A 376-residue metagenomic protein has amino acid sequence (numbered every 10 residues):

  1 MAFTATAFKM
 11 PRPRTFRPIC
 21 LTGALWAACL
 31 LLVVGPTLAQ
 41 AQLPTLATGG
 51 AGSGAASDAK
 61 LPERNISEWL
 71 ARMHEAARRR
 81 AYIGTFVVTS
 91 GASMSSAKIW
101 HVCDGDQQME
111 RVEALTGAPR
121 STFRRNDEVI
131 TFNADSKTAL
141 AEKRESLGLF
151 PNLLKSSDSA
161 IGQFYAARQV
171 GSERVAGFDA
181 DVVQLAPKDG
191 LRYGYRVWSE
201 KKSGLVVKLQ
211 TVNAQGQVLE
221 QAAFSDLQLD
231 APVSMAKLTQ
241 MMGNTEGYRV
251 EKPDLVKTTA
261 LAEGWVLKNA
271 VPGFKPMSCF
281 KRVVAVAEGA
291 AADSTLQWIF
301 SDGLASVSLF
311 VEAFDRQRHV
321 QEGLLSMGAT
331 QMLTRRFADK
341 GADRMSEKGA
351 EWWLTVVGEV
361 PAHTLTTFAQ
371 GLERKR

Functional and structural regions predicted by a protein language model:
M1-P18: N-terminal secretory signal peptides that target proteins for export/translocation
T22-G35: Bacterial N-terminal signal peptides
T37-Q40: Sec/Tat signal peptide C-region and signal peptidase I cleavage site
Q42-K137, Q163-V212: N-terminal mature ectodomain segment of secretory-pathway/periplasmic proteins
T131-N152: Acidic/charged, solvent-exposed loop-and-adjacent secondary-structure segments enriched in E/D, K/R, S/T, and G/P
K155-V212, Q217, E246-Q297: Extended beta-strand-rich segments in extracellular/periplasmic secretory proteins, especially within noncatalytic
S203-L205, V212, G216-M235, A350-R376: Surface-exposed amphipathic alpha-helical segments
G247-G349, V360-H363: Short, solvent-exposed recognition patches
